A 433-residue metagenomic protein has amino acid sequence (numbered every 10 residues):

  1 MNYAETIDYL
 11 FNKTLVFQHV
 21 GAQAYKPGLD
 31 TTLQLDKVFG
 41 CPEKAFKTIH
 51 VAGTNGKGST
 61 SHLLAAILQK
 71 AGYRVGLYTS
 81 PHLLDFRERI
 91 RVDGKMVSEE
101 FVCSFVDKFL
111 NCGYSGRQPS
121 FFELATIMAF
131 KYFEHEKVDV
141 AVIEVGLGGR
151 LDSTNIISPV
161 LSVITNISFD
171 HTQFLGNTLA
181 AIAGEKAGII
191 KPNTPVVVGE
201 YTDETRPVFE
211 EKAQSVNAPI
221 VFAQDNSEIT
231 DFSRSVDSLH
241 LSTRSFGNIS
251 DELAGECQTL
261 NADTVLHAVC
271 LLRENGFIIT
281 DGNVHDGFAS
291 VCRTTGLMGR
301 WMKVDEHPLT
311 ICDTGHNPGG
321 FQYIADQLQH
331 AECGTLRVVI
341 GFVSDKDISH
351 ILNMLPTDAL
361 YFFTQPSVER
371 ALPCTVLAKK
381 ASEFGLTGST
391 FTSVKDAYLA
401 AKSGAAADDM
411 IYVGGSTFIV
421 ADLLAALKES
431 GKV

Functional and structural regions predicted by a protein language model:
M1-A22: Charged, amphipathic alpha-helical linker segments immediately N-terminal to NTP-binding catalytic cores
A22-L29, Q34-K44, K70-I157, Q173-L175 (+1 more regions): ATP-dependent carboxylate-amine ligase catalytic core
V51, S59-G76: A conserved segment at the C-terminal end of the G1
Y78, G199-E200, K212-R234, E252-E256 (+4 more regions): Beta-strand->loop->alpha-helix junctions that form or flank phosphate-binding loops in nucleotide-handling enzymes
H135, V140-V145, D152-V163, I167-H171 (+2 more regions): Nucleotide phosphate-binding/pyrophosphate-handling subdomain across enzymes that bind or process nucleotide phosphates
K137-E144, L161-S245, A262, L266-G282: Acidic, Mg2+-coordinating active-site environments of NTP-dependent enzymes
T202-K212, N217-V221, D237, L309-C312 (+2 more regions): C-terminal helical cap/extension that packs against the catalytic core of soluble nucleotide-cofactor enzymes
